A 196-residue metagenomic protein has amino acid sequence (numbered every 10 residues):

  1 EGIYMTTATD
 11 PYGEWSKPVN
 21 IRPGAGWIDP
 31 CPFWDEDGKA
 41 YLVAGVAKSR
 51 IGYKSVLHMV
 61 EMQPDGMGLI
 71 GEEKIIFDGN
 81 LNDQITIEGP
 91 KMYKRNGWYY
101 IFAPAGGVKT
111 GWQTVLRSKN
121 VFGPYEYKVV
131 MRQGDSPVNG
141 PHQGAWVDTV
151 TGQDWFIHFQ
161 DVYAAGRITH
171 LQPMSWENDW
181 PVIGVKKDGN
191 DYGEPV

Functional and structural regions predicted by a protein language model:
E1-V196: Carbohydrate-active catalytic/glycan-binding domains of CAZyme proteins, especially the secreted or lumenal ectodomains
